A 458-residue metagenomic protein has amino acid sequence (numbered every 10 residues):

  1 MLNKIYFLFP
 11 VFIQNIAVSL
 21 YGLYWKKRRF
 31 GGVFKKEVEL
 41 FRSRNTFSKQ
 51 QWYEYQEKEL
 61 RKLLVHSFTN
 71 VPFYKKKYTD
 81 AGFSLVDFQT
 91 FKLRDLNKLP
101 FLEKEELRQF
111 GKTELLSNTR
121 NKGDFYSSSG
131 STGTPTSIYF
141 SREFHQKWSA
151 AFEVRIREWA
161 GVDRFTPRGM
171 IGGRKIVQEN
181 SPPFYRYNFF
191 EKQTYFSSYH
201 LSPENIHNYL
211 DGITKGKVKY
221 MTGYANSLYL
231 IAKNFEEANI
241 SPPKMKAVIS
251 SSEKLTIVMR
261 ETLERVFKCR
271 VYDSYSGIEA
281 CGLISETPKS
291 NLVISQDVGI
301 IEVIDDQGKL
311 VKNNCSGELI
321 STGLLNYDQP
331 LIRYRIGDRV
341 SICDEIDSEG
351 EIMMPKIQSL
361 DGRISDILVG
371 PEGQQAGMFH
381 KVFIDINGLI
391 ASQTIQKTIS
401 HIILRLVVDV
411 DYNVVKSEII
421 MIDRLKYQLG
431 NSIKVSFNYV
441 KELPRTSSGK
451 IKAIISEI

Functional and structural regions predicted by a protein language model:
M1-S127, T134-A150, V154-T166, R174 (+6 more regions): Nucleotide 5′-phosphate-binding alpha/beta core
K62, G173-S295: Conserved adenylate-forming
S67, S128, R168, M221 (+6 more regions): Residue-level signal for inorganic ion chemistry
G133, N239, S290, G308-K309 (+2 more regions): Detector for glycine-centered tight turns/loop "hinges" at secondary-structure junctions
R168, Q193, V271, I301 (+2 more regions): Generic structural signal for residues in well-ordered beta-strands
G169-I171, I320: Short, well-ordered beta-strand segments
M221, Y327-N431: AMP-binding/adenylate-forming catalytic core of the ANL superfamily
L255-D347: Conserved AMP-binding/adenylate-forming
